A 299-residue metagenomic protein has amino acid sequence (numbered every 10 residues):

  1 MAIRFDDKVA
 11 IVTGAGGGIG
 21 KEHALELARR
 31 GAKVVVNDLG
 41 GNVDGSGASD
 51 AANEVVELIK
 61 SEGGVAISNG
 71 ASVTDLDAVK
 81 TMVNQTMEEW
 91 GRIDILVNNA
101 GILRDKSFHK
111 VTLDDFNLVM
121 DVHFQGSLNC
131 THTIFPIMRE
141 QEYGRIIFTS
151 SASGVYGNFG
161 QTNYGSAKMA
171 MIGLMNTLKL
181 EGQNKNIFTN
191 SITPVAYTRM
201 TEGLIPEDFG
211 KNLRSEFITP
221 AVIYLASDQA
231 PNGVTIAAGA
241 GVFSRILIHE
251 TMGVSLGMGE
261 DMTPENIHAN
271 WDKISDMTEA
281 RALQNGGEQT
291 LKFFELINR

Functional and structural regions predicted by a protein language model:
I3-V36: Canonical Rossmann dinucleotide-binding motif of NAD(H)/NADP(H)-dependent dehydrogenases/reductases, specifically
D6, E62-V65, Q85-N98, R104 (+1 more regions): A glycine-rich helix->loop->beta "capping" turn within Rossmann-like NAD(P)(H)-dependent oxidoreductase domains
S49, N53, G70-T81, L113: The beta1-alpha1 cofactor-binding region of Rossmann-like NAD(H)/NADP(H)-dependent oxidoreductases
S107-F108, T112-N117: Substrate-binding pocket helix/loop in short-chain dehydrogenase/reductase
T131, A167: Active-site helix of classical SDR
S151: Residue(s) in the substrate-gating loop at a strand-loop-helix junction that position the organic substrate next
S191, F209-R299: C-terminal helical subdomain
